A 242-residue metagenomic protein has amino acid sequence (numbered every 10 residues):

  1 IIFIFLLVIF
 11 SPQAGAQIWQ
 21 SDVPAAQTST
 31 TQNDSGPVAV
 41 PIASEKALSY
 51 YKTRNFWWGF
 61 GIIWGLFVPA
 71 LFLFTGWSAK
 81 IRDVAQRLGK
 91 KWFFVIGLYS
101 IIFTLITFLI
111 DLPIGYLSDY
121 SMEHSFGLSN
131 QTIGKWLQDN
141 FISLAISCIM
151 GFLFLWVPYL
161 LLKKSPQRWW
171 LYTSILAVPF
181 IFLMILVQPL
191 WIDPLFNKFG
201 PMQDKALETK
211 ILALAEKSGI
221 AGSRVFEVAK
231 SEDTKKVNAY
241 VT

Functional and structural regions predicted by a protein language model:
F3-I4, A14: Cleavable N-terminal signal peptides
Q17-F74, A79-T242: Polar-ligand-bearing catalytic/cofactor-coordination segments of membrane-embedded or membrane-tethered inner-membrane
